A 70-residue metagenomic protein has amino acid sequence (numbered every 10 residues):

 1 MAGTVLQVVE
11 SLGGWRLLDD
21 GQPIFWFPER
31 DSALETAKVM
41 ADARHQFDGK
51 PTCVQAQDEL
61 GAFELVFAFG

Functional and structural regions predicted by a protein language model:
M1-P23: Short aromatic-glycine-(Arg/Gly/Cys) micro-motifs in beta-strand/loop hairpins
A2, E29-D42: Charged, amphipathic alpha-helical segments
Q7, R44-Q46: Generic marker of residues within folded, mature protein domains
G13-W15, T36, Q55: A generic structural signal for ordered secondary structure
D20-S32: A short, exposed loop/beta-hairpin motif centered on an aromatic-Gly-Thr core
Q46-G70: Short, mixed-charge low-complexity intrinsically disordered segments
